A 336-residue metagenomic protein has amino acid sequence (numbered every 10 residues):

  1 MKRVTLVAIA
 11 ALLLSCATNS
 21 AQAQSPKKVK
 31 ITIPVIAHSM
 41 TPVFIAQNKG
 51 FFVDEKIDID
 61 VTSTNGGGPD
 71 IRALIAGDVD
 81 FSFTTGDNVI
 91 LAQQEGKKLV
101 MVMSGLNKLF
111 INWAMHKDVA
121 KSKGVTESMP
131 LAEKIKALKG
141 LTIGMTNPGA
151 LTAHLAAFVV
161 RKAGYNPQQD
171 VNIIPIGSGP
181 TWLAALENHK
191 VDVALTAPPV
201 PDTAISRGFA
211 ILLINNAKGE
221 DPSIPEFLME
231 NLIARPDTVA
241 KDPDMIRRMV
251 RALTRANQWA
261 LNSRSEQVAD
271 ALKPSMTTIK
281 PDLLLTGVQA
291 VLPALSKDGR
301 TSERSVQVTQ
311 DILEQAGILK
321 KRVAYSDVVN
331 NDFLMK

Functional and structural regions predicted by a protein language model:
M1-V7: Bacterial N-terminal signal peptides that target proteins for export
V7-C16: Bacterial N-terminal signal peptides
T18-A23: Sec/Tat signal peptide C-region and signal peptidase I cleavage site
Q24-N166, I173-I176, D192-P198, N215: Short, glycine-/small- and polar/acidic-enriched structural segments that line small-molecule recognition paths
T41, N107-W113, K117-V119, A210-I211 (+3 more regions): Small-molecule pocket liners
T181-K273: Pocket-lining segment of extracytoplasmic ligand-binding domains
V239-I318: Secondary-structure end/capping motifs
Q310-K336: Conserved C-terminal helix/tail region of periplasmic/extracytoplasmic solute-binding proteins
